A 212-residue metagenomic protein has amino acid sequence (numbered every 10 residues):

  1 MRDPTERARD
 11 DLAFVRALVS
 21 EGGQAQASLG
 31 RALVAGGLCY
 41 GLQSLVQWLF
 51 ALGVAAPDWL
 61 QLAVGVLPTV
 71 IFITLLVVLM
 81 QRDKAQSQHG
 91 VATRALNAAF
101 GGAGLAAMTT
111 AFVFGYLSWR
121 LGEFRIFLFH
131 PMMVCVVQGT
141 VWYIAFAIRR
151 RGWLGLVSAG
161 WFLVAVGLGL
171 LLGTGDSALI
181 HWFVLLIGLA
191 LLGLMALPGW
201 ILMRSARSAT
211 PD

Functional and structural regions predicted by a protein language model:
M1-L29: N-terminal juxtamembrane cytosolic/stromal segments of multi-pass membrane proteins
Q24-Y116: Selected alpha-helical membrane-embedding segments in polytopic membrane proteins
G30-L33, G37, G101, L105 (+6 more regions): Residues within membrane-spanning alpha-helices of integral membrane proteins, especially the hydrophobic core/packing
C39-V46, P68-F72, T110, V134-V141 (+3 more regions): Membrane-embedded alpha-helical transmembrane segments of multi-pass integral membrane proteins
A55-L60, S118-F129, G173-V184: Membrane-helix interface and helix-disruption motif detector
Q61-V70, G122-C135, L185-L189: Structural signature of hydrophobic alpha-helical transmembrane segments
F100-L154, S158: Membrane-proximal helix-loop-helix units in multi-pass membrane proteins
V141-D212: Terminal transmembrane helical module of multi-pass membrane proteins
